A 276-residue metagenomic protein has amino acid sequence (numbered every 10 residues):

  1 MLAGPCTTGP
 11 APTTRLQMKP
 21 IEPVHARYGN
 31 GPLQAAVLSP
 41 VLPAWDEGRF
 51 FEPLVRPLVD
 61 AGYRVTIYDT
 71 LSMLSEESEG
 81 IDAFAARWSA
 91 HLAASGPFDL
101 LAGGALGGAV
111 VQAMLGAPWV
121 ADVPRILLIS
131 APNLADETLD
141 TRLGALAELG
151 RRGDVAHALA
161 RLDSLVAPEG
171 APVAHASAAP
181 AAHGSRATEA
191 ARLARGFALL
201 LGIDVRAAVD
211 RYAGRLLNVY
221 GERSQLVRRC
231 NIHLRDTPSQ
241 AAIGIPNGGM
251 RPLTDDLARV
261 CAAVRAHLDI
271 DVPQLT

Functional and structural regions predicted by a protein language model:
K19-A61: Short, surface-exposed "cap/lid" segments of acyl-processing enzymes
R64-D99: Active-site loop/oxyanion-hole signature of alpha/beta-hydrolase fold enzymes
G116, A121-G153, R192-L201: Flexible "cap/lid" loop of the alpha/beta hydrolase fold
L134-P180: Helix-rich cap/lid subdomain of alpha/beta-hydrolase
A179-D210: Hydrophobic, aromatic-rich cap/lid helix
Y212, N218-Y220: Short beta-strand/loop motif that positions the catalytic acidic residue of the alpha/beta-hydrolase fold
Q225-N231: Conserved alpha/beta-hydrolase "acid-adjacent" motif
G248-C261: Catalytic histidine-centered segment of alpha/beta-hydrolase-like enzymes
